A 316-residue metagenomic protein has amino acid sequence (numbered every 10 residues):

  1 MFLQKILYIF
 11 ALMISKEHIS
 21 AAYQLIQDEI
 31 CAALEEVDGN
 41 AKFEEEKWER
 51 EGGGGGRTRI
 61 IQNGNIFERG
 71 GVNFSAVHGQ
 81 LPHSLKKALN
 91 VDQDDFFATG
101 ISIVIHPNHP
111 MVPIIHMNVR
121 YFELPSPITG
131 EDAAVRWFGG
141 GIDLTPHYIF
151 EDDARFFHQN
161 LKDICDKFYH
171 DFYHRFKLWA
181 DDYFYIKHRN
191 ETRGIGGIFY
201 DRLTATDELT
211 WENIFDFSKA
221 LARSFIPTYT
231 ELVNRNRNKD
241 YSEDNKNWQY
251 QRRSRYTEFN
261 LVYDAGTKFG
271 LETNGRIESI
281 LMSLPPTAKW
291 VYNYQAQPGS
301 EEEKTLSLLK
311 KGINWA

Functional and structural regions predicted by a protein language model:
Y8-I9: Short, positively charged and aromatic/hydrophobic N-terminal segments
M13-A88, T206-S242, K246-Y256: Gly/Pro-rich turn-and-neighbor structural signature
T58-W137: Internal mixed beta-strand/loop scaffold within catalytic domains of large alpha/beta enzymes
G70-G71, F97-G100, V135-T145, E191-E212 (+1 more regions): Glycine-rich, often proline-containing surface loops adjacent to acidic residues and nearby aromatics that form
P125-R175: Compact, glycine/acidic-enriched structural inserts
A154-E243, N247: Extended, acidic-biased charged interface segments
K246-K289: C-terminal, helix-dominated tail/subdomain
I277-A316: TerminUS-proximal long segments
